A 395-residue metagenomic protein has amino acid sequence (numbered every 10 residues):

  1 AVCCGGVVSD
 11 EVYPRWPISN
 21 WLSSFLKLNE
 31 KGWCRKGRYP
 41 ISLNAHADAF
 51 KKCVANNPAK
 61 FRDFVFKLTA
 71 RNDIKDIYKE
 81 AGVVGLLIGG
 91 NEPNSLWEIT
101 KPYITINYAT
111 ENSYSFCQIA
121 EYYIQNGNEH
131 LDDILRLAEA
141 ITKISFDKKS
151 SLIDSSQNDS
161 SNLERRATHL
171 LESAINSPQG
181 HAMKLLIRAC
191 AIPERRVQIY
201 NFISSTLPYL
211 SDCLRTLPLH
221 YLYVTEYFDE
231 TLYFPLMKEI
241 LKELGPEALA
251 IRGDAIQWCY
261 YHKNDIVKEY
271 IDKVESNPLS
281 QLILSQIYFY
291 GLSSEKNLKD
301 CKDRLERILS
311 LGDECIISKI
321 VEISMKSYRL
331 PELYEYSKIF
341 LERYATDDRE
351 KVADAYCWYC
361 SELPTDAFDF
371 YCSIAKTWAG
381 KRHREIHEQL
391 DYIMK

Functional and structural regions predicted by a protein language model:
A1-K395: Non-catalytic all-alpha helical scaffold/repeat segments
